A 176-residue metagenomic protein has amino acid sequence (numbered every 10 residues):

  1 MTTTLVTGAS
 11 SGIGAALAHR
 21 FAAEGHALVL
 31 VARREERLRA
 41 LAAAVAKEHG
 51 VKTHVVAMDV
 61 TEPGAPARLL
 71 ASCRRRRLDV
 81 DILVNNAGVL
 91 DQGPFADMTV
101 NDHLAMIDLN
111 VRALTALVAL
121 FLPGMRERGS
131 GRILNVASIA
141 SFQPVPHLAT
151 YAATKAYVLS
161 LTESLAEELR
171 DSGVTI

Functional and structural regions predicted by a protein language model:
S10-S11: Conserved glycine-rich cofactor-binding loop
E24-L41: Conserved glycine-rich Rossmann-like NAD(P)H-binding loop of the short-chain dehydrogenase/reductase
E36, A57-R68, V100: The beta1-alpha1 cofactor-binding region of Rossmann-like NAD(H)/NADP(H)-dependent oxidoreductases
N86-D91: Conserved NAD(P)H cofactor-binding loop of Rossmann-fold oxidoreductase domains
P94-F95, D102-I107: Substrate-binding pocket helix/loop in short-chain dehydrogenase/reductase
V118, T154: Active-site helix of classical SDR
S138: Residue(s) in the substrate-gating loop at a strand-loop-helix junction that position the organic substrate next
